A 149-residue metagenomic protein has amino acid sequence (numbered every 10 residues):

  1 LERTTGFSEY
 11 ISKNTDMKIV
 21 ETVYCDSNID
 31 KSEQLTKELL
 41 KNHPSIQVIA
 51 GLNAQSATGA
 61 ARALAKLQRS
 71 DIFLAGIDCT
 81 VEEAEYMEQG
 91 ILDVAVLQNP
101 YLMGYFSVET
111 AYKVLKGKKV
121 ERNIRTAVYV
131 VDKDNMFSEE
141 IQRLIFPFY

Functional and structural regions predicted by a protein language model:
R3-M17: Ligand-binding cleft/hinge of the Venus flytrap
F7, E21, D26-Y86: Hydrophobic alpha-helical
Y10-I11, N99-Y149: Hinge/cleft segment of the Venus flytrap/periplasmic-binding protein
Y10-N14, N42, A63, L67 (+2 more regions): Change "in soluble alpha/beta enzymes" to "in soluble alpha/beta proteins
D16-I19, S45, D71, I91-L92 (+1 more regions): A generic structural signal for alpha->beta connector loops
I19-T22, L74, A95, N123 (+1 more regions): Conserved beta-strand scaffold positions in the cores of enzyme catalytic domains, especially in NTP/NDP-utilizing
T22, Q89-Y101: Short beta-strand elements at the ligand-binding edges of bilobed clamshell
T80-D93, E140, L144: Flexible loop/hinge segments that line or gate small-molecule binding clefts
